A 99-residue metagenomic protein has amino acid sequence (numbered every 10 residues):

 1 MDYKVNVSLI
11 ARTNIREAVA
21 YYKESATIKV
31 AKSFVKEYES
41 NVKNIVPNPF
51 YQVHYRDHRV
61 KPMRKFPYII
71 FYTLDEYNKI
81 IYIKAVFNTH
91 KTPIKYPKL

Functional and structural regions predicted by a protein language model:
M1-D57: Basic, Lys/Arg-enriched alpha-helical interface segments
E39-S40, N48-I80: Basic/aromatic recognition patch in beta-strand/loop cores that engages polyanionic ligands
T73-L99: Enriched for short, Lys/Arg-rich terminal
